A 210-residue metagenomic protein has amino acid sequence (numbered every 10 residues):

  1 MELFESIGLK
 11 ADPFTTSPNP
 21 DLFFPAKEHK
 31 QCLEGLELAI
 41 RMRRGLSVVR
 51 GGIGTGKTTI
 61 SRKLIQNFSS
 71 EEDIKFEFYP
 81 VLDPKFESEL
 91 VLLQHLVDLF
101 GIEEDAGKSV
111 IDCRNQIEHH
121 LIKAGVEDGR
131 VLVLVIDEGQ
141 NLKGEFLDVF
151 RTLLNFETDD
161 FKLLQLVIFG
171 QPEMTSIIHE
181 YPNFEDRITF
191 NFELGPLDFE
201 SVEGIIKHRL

Functional and structural regions predicted by a protein language model:
M1-R43: A short, basic N-terminal segment
L9-D12, E87-A106: Conserved NTP-binding/hydrolysis module of P-loop NTPases
M42-K63: Walker A/P-loop nucleotide-binding motif
S47, S70-P84: Conserved catalytic segments around the Walker B and adjacent sensor/switch elements of P-loop NTPase domains
I65-F68, P172-T189: Short regulatory helix/loop adjacent to the ATP-binding pocket of P-loop NTPases
V81-K85, I177-I178, T189-V202: Conserved AAA+ ATPase "SRH/arginine-finger" region at the nucleotide-binding site
D98-F100, Q171-P172, L197-L210: Conserved AAA+ ATPase "sensor/coupling" helix adjacent to the nucleotide-binding pocket
H119-I168, E173-H179: Conserved Walker B catalytic segment
